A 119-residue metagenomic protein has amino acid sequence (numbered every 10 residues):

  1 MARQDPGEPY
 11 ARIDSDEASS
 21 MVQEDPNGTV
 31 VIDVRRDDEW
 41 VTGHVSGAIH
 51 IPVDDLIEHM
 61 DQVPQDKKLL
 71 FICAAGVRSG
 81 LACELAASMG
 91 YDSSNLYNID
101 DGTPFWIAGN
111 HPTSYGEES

Functional and structural regions predicted by a protein language model:
M1-V30, D37-K68, V77-S119: Rhodanese-like catalytic fold shared by cysteine-dependent sulfurtransferases and DSP/PTP-type phosphatases
I72: Short, surface-exposed ligand- or partner-binding patches at beta-edge/loop junctions that are enriched in aromatics
